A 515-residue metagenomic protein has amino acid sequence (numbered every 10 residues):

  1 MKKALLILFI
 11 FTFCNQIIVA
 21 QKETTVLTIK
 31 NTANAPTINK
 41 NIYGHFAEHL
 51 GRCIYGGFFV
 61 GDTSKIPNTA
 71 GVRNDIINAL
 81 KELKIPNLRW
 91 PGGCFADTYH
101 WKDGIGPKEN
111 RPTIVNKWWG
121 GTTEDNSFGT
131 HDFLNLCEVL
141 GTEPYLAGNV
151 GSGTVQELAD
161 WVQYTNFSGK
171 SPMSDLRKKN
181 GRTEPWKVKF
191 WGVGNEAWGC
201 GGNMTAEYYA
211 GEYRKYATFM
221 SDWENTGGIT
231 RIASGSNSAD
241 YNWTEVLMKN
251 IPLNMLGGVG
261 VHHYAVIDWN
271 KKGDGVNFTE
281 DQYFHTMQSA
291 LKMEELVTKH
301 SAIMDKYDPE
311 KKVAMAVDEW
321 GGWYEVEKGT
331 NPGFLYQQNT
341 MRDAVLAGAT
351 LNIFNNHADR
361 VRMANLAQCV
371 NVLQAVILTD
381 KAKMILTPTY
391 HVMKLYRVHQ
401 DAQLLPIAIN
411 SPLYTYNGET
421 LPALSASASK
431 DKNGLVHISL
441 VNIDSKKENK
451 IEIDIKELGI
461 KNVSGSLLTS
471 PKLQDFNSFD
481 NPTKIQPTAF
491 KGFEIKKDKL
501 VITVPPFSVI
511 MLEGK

Functional and structural regions predicted by a protein language model:
M1-E23: Bacterial Sec-dependent N-terminal signal peptides
Q16, A20-E245, K249-G258, A290-E294 (+2 more regions): Non-catalytic accessory regions flanking glycosidase/transglycosidase catalytic cores in CAZymes
A239, M248-I251, M255-N270, N277-T279 (+1 more regions): Long, well-ordered, tryptophan-enriched scaffold segments
